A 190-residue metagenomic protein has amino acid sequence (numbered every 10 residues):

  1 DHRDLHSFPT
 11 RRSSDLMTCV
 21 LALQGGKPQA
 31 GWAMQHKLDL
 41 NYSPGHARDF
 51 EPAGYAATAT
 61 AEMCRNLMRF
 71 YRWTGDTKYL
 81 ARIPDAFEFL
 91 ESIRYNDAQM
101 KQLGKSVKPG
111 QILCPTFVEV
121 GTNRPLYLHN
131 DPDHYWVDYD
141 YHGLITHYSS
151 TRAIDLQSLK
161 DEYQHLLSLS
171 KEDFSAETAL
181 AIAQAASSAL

Functional and structural regions predicted by a protein language model:
D1-S13: Short, small-residue-biased leader/transition segments that mark boundaries at the very start of proteins
R3, F50-A53: Short, recurring structural edge motifs at helix starts
R3-L5, G31, K78, L126: Intrinsically disordered, low-complexity N-terminal regions enriched in serine/proline/glycine with scattered basic
H6, D39-N41, Q157: Compositionally biased amphipathic helical and low-complexity segments enriched in hydrophobic
R11-S14, A30-H36, A81: Short sequence/structural elements of tandem HEAT/ARM alpha-solenoid repeats
D15, S43-E51, T58-L190: Terminal, non-catalytic domain-edge segments
C19-Q35, A98-Q102: Positively charged
P28-E51: Intrinsic, low-complexity N-terminal interaction/targeting segments
